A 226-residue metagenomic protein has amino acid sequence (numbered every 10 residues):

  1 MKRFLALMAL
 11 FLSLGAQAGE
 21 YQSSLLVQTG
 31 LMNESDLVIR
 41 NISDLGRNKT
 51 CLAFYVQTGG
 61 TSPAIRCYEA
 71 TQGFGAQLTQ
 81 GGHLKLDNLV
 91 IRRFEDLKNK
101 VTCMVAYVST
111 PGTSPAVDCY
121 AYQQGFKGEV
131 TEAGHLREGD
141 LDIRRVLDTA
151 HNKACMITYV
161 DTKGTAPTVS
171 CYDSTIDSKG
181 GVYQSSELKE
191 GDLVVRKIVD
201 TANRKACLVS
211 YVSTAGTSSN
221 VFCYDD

Functional and structural regions predicted by a protein language model:
F4-L14: Sec-dependent N-terminal signal peptides
E20-D226: Post-signal/leader-peptide non-cytosolic segments of secretory proteins
